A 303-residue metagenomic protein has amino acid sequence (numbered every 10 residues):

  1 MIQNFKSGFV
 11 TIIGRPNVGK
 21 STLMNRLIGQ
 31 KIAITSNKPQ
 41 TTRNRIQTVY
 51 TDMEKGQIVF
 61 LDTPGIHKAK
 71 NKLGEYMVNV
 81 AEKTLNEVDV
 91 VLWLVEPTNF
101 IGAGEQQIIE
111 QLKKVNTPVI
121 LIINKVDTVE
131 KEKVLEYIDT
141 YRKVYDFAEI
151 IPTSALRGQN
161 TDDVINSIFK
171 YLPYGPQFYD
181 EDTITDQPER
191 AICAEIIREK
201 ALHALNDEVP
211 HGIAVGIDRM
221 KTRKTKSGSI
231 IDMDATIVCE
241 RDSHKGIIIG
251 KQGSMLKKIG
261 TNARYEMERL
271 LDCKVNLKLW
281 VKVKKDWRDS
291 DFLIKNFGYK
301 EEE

Functional and structural regions predicted by a protein language model:
M1-N79, K83-E87, V95: Conserved G1/Walker A P-loop phosphate-binding module
G19, N160, M255: Conserved glycine(s) of the Walker
Q30, V49, M53, A69 (+11 more regions): Conserved, well-folded catalytic cores of nucleic-acid-processing and energy-transducing macromolecular machines
T42, H67-K68, F100-I101, V129-E130 (+1 more regions): Catalytic P-loop NTPase motifs of RecA-like helicase/translocase cores
T51-K55, N79-I150, T222-K226: Conserved C-terminal guanine-recognition region of P-loop GTPase G domains, centered on the G4
D62, N124, S154: Active-site glycine-centered loops adjacent to acidic/histidine catalytic or metal-binding residues that shape
T117-P118, D127-E189: Canonical P-loop GTPase G-domain recognition
E189-E303: P-loop NTP-binding site
